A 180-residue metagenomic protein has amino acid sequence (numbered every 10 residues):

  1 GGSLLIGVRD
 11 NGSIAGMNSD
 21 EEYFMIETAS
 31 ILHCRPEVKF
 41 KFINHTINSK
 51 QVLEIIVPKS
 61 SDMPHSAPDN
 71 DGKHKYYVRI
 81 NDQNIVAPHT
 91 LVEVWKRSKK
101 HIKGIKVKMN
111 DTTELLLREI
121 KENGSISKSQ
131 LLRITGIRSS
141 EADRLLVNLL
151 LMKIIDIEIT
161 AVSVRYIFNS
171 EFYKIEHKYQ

Functional and structural regions predicted by a protein language model:
G1-Q180: Conserved N-terminal catalytic/coupling substructures associated with nucleotide/phosphate chemistry
